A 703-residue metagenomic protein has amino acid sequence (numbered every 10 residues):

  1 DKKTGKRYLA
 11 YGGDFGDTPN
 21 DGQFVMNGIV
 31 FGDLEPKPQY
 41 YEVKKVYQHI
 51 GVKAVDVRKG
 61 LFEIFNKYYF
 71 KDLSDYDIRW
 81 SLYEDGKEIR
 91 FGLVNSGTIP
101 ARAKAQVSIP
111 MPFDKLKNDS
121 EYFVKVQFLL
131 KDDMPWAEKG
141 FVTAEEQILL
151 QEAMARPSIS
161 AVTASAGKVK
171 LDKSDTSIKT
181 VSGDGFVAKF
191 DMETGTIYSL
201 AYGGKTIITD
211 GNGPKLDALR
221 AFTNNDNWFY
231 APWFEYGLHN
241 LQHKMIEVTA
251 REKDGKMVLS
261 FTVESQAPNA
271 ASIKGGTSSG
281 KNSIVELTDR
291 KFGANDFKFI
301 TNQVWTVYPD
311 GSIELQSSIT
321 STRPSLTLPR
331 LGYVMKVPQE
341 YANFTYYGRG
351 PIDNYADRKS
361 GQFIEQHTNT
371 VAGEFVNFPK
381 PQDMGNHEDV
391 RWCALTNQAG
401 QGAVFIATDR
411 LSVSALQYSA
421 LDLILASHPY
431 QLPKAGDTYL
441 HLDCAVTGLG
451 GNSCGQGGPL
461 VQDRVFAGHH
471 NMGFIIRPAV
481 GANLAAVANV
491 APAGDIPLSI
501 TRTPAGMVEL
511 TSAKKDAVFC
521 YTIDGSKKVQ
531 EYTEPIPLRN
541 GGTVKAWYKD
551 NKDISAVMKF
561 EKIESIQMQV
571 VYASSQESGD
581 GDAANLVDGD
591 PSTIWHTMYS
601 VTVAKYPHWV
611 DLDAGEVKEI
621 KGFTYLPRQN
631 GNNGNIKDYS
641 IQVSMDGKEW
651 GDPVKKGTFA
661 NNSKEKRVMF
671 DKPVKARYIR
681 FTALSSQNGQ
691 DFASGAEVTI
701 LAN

Functional and structural regions predicted by a protein language model:
D1-L61, Y68-S74, R79-F91: Extended substrate-binding grooves/exosites of carbohydrate-active enzymes
Y40-K71, D75, S160-K179, S317 (+1 more regions): Surface beta-strand/loop "capping" patches
Y69-Y76, P324-T327, N632-N633: A short beta-turn/strand-edge loop motif at beta-sheet boundaries
G86-D119: Intrinsically disordered, low-complexity Pro/Gly/Ser/Thr-rich segments with frequent PxxP/GP/PP motifs and embedded
P110-D119, D132-M134, I148-A491: Beta-strand/loop-rich accessory regions of lumenal/periplasmic or secreted enzymes, predominantly carbohydrate-active
P492-D582, L586-P591: Short, compositionally stereotyped local motifs that mark structural "simplifiers"
D588-K655, F659-N703: Aromatic, loop-rich ligand-recognition surfaces of beta-strand-rich domains
